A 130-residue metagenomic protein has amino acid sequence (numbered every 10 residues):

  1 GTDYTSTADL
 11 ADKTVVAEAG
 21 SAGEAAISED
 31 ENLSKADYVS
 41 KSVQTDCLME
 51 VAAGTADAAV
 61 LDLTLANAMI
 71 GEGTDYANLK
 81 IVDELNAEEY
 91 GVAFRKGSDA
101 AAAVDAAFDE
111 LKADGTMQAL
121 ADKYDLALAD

Functional and structural regions predicted by a protein language model:
G1-T14: Flexible hinge/capping segments at coil-to-helix
T2-D3, V39-A53, E88: Short helix-initiation/N-cap motifs at beta->coil->alpha
S6, G23-A26, V43-C47, D62-A66 (+2 more regions): Stable alpha-helical elements in mature extracytoplasmic
A8-A11, E29, Q44-V60, T64-L65 (+1 more regions): Short helices/loops that flank or line small-molecule/ion binding pockets
T14, T55, G115: Conserved functional loop/turn residues at catalytic and ligand-binding sites
T14-A17, A59, A93: Short, well-ordered beta-strand segments
A22-V39, A77-E84, A106-D130: Ligand-binding clefts/hinges and TM-proximal coupling segments of bilobed small-molecule sensing domains
L63, N67, G71-D109, A127-D130: Periplasmic-binding protein-like
